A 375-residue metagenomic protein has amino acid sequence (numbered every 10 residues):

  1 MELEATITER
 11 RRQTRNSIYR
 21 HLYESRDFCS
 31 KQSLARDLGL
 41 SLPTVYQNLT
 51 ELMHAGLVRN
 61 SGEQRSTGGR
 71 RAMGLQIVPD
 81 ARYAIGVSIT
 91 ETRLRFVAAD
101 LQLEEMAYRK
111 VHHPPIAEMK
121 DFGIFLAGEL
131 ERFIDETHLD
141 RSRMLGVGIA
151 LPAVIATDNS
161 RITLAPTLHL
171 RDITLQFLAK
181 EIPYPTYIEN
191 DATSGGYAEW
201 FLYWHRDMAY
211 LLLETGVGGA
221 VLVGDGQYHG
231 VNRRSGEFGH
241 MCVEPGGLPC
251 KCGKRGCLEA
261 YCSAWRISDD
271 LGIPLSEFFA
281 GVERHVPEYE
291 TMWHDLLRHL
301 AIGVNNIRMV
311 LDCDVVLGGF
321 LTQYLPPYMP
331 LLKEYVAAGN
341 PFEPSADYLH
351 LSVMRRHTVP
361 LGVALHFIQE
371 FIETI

Functional and structural regions predicted by a protein language model:
M1-E63, T67-G69, G74-K110, P115-S142 (+2 more regions): ATP-binding/phosphotransfer module of carbohydrate and carboxylate kinases, centering on a glycine-rich
L34, K110, T167, N232-R233: Short clusters of small/polar residues that mark proteolytic maturation junctions
A84-S88, M144-G148, M208-L212, G218-A220: Short glycine-aspartate micro-motif
D100, T157, L222-V223: Short, acidic, Ser/Thr-enriched surface-loop or helix-capping motifs
E105, R161-I162, Q227-Y228: Hydrophobic "anchor" residues
Y108, Q176, P183-P287: Glycine/GP-enriched mid-protein hinge/lid loop-to-helix segment characteristic of carbohydrate kinases
R109-D207, P327-G339: Glycine-rich phosphate-binding loop and adjoining helix at the ATP-binding site of ATP-dependent phosphoryl-transfer
